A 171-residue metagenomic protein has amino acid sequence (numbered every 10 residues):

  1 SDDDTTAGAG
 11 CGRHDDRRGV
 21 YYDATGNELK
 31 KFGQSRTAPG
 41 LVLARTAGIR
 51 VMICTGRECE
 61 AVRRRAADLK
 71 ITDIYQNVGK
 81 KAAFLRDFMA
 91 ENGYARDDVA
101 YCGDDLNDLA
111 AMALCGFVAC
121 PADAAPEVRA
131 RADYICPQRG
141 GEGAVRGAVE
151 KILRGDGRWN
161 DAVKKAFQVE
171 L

Functional and structural regions predicted by a protein language model:
S1-R50: Active-site neighborhood of HAD-like aspartate-dependent phosphohydrolases
A9-G12, R18, R57, D104-D105 (+2 more regions): Fold-independent oxyanion-binding glycine-rich loops and adjacent beta-strand/coil segments at enzyme active sites
L29-K30, L69, D73, A82-L171: Mg2+-dependent phosphoryl-transfer enzymes with acidic/Ser/Thr/Gly-rich catalytic loops
K31-F32, C54, N77, A100: Residues that cap or flank secondary-structure elements
S35, R57-E58, A66, G79-K80 (+2 more regions): Short beta->alpha linker loops
A38-P39, A61, F84, N107: Short Gly/charged-rich anion-binding patches and loops
P39-R65, Y75-Q76, M112: Substrate-recognition element of Asp-dependent hydrolases with the DxDx(T/V) motif
